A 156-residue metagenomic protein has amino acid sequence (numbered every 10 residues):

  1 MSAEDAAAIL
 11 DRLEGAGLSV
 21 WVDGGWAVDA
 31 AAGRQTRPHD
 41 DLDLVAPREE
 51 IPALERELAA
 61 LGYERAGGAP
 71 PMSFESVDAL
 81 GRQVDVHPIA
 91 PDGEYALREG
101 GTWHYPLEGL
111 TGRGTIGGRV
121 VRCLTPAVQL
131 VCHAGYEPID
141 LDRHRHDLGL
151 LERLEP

Functional and structural regions predicted by a protein language model:
M1-P156: Compositionally biased terminal segments of proteins
